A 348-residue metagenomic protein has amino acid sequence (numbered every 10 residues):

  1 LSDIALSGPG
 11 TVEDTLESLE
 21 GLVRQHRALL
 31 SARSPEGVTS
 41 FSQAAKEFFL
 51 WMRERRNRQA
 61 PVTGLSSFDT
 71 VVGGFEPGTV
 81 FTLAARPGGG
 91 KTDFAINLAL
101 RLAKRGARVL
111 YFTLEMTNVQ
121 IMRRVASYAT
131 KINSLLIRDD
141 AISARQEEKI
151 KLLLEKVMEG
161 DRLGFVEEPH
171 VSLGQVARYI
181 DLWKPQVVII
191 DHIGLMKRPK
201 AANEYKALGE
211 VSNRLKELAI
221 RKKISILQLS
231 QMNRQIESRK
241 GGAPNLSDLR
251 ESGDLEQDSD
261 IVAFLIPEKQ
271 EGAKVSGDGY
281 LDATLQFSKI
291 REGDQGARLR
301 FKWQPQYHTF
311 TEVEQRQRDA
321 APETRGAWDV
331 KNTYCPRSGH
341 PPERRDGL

Functional and structural regions predicted by a protein language model:
L1-R53, G89: Short, small/acidic-rich helices and loops at N termini and domain boundaries of DNA replication/processing enzymes
A44-D69: N-terminal pre-Walker A segment at the start of P-loop NTPase domains
T70, R101-K184, R198, R298-R300: Cytosolic-facing regulatory segments adjacent to core modules
V72-G78: Phosphate-binding P-loop
R86: P-loop (Walker A) phosphate-binding loop of NTP-binding proteins
F94, L98: Hydrophobic positions on the alpha1 helix immediately C-terminal to the Walker A/P-loop
K131, K156, L173-V188, A202 (+3 more regions): C-terminal regions of RecA-like/P-loop NTPase motor modules
L135-I142, G164, K197-G209, S238-S247: Flexible beta-alpha connector loops of hexameric P-loop NTPases
